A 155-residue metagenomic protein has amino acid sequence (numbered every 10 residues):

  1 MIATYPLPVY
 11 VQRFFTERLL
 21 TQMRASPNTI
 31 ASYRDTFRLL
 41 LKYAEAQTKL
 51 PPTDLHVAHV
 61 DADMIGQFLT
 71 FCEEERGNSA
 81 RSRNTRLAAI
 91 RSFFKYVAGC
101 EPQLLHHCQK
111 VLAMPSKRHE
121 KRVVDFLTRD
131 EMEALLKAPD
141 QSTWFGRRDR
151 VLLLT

Functional and structural regions predicted by a protein language model:
M1-T155: Conserved catalytic core of the tyrosine transesterase superfamily
